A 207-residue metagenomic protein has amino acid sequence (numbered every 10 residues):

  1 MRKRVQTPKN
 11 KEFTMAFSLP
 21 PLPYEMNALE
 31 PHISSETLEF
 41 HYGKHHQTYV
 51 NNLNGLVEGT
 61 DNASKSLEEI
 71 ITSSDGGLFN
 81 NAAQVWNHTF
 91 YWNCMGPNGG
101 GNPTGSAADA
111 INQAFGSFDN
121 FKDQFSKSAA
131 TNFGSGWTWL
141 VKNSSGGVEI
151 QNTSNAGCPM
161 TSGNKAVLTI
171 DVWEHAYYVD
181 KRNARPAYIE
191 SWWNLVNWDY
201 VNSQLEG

Functional and structural regions predicted by a protein language model:
N10-G207: Feature for soluble, non-membrane regions of globular proteins
